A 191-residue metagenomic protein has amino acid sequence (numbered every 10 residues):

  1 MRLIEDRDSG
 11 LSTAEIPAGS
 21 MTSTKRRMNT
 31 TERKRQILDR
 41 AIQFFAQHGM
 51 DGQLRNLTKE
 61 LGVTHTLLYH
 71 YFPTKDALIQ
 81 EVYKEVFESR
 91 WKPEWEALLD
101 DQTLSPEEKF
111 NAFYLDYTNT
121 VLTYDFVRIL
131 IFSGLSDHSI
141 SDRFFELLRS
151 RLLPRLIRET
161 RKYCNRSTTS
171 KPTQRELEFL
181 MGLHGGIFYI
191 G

Functional and structural regions predicted by a protein language model:
M1-E32, Q43, T64: N-terminal intrinsically disordered/low-complexity leader segments
I4, T169-G191: Hydrophobic alpha-helical segments that form the core of small-molecule binding pockets and/or dimer interfaces
T30, K34, Y83, F110 (+1 more regions): Amphipathic, non-transmembrane alpha-helical scaffold segments
Q36, R40, F44-E85: Helix-turn-helix
L57, E85, I129-S133, L147 (+2 more regions): Short acidic/histidine-centered micro-motifs embedded in hydrophobic/aromatic stretches that mark compact functional
V82-A112: Amphipathic alpha-helical linker/stalk segments
K84, E107-F132, I187-Y189: Helical hydrophobic small-molecule/effector-binding pocket
K92, N119, I129-I131, S139-R166 (+1 more regions): Amphipathic alpha-helical packing segments from all-alpha helical-bundle domains
